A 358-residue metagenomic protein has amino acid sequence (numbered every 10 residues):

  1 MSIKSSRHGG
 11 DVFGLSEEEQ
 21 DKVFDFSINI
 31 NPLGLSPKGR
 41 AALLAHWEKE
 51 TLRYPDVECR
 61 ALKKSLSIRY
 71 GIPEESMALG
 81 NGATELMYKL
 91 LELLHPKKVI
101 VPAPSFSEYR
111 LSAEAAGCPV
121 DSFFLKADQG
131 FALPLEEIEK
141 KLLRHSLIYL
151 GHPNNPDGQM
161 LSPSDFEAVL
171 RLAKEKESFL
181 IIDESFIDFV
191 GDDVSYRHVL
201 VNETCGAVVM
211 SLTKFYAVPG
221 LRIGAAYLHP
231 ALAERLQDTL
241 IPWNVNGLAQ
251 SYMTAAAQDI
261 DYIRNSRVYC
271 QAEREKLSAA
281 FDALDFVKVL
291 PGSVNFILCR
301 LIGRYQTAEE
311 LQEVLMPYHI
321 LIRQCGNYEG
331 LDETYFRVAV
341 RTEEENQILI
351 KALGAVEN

Functional and structural regions predicted by a protein language model:
M1-R53, R144: N-terminal "arm"/small-domain region of PLP-dependent enzymes with the aminotransferase-like
S5, E92-L150: PLP-dependent aminotransferase-like
G34-S36, C205-L290: PLP-dependent aminotransferase class I/II
S67-K89: Short loop-beta-helix segment that forms the pyridoxal 5′-phosphate
P73-M77, K98, E184, T204-C205: Short acidic capping loops at alpha-helix termini that bridge into adjacent secondary structure
D121, A127-D188: Active-site phosphate-binding strand-loop segment of PLP-dependent enzymes
S164, P317-Y318, E329-N358: PLP-dependent enzyme catalytic core of the Aspartate aminotransferase-like
Q271, L284-Y318: Conserved PLP-binding catalytic core of the aspartate aminotransferase-like
